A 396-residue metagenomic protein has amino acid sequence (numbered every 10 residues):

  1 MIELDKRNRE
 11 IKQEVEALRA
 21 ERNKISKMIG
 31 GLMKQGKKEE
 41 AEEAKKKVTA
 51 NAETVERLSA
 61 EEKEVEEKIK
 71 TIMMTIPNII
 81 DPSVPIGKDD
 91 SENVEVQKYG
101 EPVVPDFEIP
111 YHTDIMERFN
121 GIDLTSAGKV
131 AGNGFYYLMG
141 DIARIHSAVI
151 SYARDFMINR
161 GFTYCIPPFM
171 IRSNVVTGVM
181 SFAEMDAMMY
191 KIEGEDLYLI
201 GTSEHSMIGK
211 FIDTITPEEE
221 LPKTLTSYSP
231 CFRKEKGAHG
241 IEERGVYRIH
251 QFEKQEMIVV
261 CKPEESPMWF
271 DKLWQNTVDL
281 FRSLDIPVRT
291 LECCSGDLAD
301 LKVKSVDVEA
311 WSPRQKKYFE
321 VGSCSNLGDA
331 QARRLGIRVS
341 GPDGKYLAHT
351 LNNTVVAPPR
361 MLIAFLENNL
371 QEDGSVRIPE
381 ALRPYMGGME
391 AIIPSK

Functional and structural regions predicted by a protein language model:
M1-P102, E117, G121: N-terminal alpha-helical targeting/anchoring segments
K98-K396: TRNA-recognition modules of translation machinery and tRNA-sensing kinases, especially anticodon-binding
